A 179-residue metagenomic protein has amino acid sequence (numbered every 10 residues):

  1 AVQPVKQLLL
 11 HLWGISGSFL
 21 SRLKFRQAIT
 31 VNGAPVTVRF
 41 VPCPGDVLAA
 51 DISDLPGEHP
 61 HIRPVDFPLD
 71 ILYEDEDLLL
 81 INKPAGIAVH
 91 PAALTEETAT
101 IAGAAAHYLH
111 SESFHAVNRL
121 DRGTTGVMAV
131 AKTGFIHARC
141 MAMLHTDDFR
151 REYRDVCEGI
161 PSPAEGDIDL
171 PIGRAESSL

Functional and structural regions predicted by a protein language model:
A1-L179: RNA pseudouridine synthases
